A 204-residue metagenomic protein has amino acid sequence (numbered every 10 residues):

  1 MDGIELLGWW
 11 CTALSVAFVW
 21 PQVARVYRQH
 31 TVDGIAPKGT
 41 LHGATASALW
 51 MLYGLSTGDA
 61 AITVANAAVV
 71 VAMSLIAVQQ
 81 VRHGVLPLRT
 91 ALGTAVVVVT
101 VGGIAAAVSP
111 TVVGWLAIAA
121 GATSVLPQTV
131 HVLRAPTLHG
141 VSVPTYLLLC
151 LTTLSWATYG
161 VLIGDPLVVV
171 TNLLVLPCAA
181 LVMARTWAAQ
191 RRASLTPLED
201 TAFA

Functional and structural regions predicted by a protein language model:
M1-A204: Alpha-helical membrane-protein topology signature
